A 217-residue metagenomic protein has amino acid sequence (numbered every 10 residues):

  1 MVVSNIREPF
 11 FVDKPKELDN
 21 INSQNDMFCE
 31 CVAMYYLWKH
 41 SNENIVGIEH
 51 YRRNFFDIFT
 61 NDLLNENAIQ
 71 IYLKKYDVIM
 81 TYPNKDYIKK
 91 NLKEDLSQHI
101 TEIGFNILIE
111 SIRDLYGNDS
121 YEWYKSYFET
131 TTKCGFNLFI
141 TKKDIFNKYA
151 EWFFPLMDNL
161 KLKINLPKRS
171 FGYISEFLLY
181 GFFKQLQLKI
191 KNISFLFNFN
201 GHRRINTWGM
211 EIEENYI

Functional and structural regions predicted by a protein language model:
M1-I217: ER/Golgi luminal nucleotide-sugar-dependent glycosyltransferases, focusing on the catalytic module
